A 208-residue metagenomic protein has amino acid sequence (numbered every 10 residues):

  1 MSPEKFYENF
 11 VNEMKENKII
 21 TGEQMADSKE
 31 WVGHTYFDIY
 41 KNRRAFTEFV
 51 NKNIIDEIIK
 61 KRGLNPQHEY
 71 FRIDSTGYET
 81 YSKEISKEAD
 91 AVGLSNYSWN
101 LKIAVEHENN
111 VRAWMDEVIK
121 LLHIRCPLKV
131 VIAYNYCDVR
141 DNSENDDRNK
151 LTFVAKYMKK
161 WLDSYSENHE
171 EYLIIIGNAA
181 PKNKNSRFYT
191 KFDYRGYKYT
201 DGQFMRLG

Functional and structural regions predicted by a protein language model:
M1-K83: Acidic-basic catalytic patches of nuclease active cores, encompassing PD-(D/E)XK and other metal-cofactor nuclease
S75, A91, W99-N109, L121: Conserved catalytic cores of phosphodiester-cleaving nucleases, focusing on short active-site segments
S86-D90: Intrinsically disordered, low-complexity Ser/Thr- and acidic-rich flexible linkers and loops, especially at boundaries
N109-L122, V139-N149: Active-site-adjacent loop/helix micro-motif of nuclease/hydrolase catalytic cores
L128-Y134: Short hydrophobic alpha-helical runs that function as membrane-insertion/retention elements
D138-G208: Domain-level recognition of nuclease-like catalytic cores that cleave nucleotide substrates
